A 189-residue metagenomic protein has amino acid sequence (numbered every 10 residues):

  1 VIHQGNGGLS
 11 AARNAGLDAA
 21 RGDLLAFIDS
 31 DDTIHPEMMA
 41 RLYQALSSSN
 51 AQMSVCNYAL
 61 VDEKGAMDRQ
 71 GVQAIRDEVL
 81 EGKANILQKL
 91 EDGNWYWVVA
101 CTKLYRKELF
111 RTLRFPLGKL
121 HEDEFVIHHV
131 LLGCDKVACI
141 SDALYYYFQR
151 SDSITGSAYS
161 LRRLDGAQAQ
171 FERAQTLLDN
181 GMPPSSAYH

Functional and structural regions predicted by a protein language model:
V1-Q168: Nucleotide-sugar donor-binding/catalytic module of glycosyltransferases that assemble extracellular/cell-envelope
E81, Q168-Y188: C-terminal, non-catalytic tails of nucleotide-sugar-dependent glycosyltransferases
E122-D123, A187-H189: Short, conserved alpha-helical segments within structured domains
